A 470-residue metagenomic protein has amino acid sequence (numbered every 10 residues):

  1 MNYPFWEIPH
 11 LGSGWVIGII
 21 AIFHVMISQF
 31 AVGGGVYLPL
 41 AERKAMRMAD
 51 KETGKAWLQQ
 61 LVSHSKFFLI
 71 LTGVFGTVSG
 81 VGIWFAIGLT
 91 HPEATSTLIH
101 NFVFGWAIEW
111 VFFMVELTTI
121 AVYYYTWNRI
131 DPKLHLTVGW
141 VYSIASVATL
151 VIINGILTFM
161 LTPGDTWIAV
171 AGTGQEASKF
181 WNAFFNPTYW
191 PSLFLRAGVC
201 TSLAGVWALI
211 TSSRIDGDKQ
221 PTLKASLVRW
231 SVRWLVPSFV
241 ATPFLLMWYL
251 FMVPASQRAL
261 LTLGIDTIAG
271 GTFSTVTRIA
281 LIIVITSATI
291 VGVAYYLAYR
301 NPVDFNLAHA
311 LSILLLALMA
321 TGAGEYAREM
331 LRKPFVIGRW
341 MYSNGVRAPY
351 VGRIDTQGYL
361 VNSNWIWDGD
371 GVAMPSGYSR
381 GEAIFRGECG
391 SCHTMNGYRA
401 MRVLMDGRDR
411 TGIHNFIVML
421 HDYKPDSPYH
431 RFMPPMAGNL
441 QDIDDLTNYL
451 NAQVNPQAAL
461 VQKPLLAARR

Functional and structural regions predicted by a protein language model:
M1-G358, N362: Polytopic transmembrane helical bundles with strong interfacial aromatic enrichment
E109, N396-G397: A mature extracytoplasmic/lumenal domain signature
Y189, M374, Y398-R402, Q453-L460: Inter-heme linker and motif-flanking segments adjacent to c-type heme-binding CXXCH motifs in c-type cytochromes
L260-I265, R339-Y342, S391, Y398-R399 (+1 more regions): Active/binding-pocket-proximal capping segment
R353-I384, K463-R470: Electrostatic cytochrome c docking/interface patches
Y378, I384-R386, H430, P456: Short sequence/structural segments immediately N-terminal
G381, F385-N396, L446, L450: The canonical Cys-X-X-Cys-His
S391, R402-A458: Extracytoplasmic electron-transfer domains, predominantly the class I c-type cytochrome c fold
